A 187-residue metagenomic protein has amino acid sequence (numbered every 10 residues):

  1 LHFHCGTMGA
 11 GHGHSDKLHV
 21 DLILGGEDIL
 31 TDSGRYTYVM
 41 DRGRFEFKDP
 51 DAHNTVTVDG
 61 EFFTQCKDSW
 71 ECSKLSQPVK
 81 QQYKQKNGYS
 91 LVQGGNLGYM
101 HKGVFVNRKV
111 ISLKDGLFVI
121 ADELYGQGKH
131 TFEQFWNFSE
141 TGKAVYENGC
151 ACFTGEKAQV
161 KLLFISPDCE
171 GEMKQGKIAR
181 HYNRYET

Functional and structural regions predicted by a protein language model:
L1-L30, R35: Carbohydrate-active enzyme catalytic cores, enriched for enzymes that act on polyanionic acidic polysaccharides
Y38-T187: CBM-like, beta-strand-rich accessory domains located in the C-terminal region of large, secreted polysaccharide-active
